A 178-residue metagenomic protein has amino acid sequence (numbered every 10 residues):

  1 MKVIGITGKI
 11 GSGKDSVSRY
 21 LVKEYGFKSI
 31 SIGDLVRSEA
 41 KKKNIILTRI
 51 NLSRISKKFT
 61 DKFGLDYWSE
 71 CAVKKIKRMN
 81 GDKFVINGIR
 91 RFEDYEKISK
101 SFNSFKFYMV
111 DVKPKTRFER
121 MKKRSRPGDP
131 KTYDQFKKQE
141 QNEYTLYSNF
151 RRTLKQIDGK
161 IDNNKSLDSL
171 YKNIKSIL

Functional and structural regions predicted by a protein language model:
M1-I4: Extreme N-terminal starter segment of soluble prokaryotic enzymes
K9: P-loop (Walker A) phosphate-binding loop of NTP-binding proteins
S12: ATP-binding Walker
D15: Walker A/P-loop
K28-V85, I89-E96, D134-K137: ATP-dependent small-molecule kinase phosphotransfer cores that center on conserved nucleotide phosphate-binding segments
D66, K123-I177: Small-molecule kinase domains that catalyze NTP-dependent phosphoryl transfer to phosphate-bearing small molecules
N87-G88, S101-S125: Conserved phosphate-donor/acceptor-positioning beta-strand/loop module used by diverse small-molecule
